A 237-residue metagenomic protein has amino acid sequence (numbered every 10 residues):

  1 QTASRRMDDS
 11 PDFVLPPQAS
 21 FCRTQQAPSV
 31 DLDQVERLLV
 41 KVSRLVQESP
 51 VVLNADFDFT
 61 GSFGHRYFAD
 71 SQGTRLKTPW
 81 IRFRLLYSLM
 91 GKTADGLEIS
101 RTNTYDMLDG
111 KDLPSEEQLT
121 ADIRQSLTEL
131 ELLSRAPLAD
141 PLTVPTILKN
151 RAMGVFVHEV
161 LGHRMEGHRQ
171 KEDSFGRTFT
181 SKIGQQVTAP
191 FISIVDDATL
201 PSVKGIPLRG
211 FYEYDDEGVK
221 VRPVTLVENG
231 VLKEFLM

Functional and structural regions predicted by a protein language model:
Q1-Y214, V219-R222, E228-V231: Active-site bordering "gate/hinge" segments that shape substrate access to catalytic or cofactor-binding pockets
V231-M237: C-terminal, non-catalytic macromolecule-binding modules
